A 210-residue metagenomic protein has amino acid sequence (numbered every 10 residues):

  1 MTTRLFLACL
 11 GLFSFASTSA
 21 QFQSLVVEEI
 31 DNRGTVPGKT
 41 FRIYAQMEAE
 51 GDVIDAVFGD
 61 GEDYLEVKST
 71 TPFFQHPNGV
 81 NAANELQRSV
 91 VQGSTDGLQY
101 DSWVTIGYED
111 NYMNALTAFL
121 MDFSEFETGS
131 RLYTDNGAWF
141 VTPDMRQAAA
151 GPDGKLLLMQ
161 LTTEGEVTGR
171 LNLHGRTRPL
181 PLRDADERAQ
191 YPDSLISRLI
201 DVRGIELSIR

Functional and structural regions predicted by a protein language model:
M1-Q23: Bacterial Sec-dependent N-terminal signal peptides
Q21-R210: Non-catalytic macromolecular-recognition regions in eukaryotic signaling proteins
